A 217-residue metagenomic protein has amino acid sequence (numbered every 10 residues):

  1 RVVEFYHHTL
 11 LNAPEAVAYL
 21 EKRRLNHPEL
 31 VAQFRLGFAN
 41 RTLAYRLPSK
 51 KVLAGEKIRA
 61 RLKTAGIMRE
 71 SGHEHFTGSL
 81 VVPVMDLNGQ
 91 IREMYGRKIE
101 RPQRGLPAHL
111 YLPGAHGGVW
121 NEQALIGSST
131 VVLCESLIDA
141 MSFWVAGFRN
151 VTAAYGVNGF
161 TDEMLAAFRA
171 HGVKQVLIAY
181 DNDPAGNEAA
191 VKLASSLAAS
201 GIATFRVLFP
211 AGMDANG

Functional and structural regions predicted by a protein language model:
R1, R41-Q175, A189-A190: Phosphate-handling DNA/RNA-contact segment within nucleic-acid enzymes
R1-Y19: Conserved active-site segments centered on acidic
E29-R46: Short linear loop/turn motifs
L133, V173-A185, V207-L208: Acidic beta-strand-to-loop metal/phosphate-binding motif
Y155-G159, D181-N182, F209-P210: Short, acidic/turn-prone active-site loops that include or flank metal/cofactor- and phosphate-binding residues
K192-A198, I202-F205: Conserved phosphate-handling catalytic cores of large alpha/beta enzymes
T204-N216: Conserved beta-strand -> loop -> alpha-helix junction used to position metal-binding or nucleic-acid-contacting
